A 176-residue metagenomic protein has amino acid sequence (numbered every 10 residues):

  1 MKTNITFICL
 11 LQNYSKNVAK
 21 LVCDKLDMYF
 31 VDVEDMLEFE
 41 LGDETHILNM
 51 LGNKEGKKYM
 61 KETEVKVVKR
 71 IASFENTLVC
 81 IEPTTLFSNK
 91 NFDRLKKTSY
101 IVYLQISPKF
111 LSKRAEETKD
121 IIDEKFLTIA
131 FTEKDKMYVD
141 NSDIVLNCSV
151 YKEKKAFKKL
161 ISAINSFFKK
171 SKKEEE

Functional and structural regions predicted by a protein language model:
K2-I5, E75: Pre-Walker A (Motif I) flank of P-loop NTPase domains
I5, V31, Y100-V102, I144-L146: Hydrophobic/aromatic beta-strand patches that form the interior of the parallel beta-sheet core in alpha/beta enzyme
T6-C23: Glycine-rich phosphate-binding P-loop
D24-E64: Conserved substrate/cofactor phosphate-moiety recognition/catalytic segment in nucleotide-dependent phosphotransferases
K58-T98: Glycine-rich phosphate-binding loop used to anchor ATP phosphates in small-molecule kinases, encompassing both
E82-L86, S107-K109, Y151: Short glycine-rich anion-binding loops that position phosphate/pyrophosphate groups of nucleotides and phosphorylated
K97-M137: A glycine- and Lys/Arg-enriched "phosphate-lid" helix/loop adjacent to the NTP-binding pocket of small-molecule kinases
D120-K159, F167: Small-molecule kinase domains that catalyze NTP-dependent phosphoryl transfer to phosphate-bearing small molecules
